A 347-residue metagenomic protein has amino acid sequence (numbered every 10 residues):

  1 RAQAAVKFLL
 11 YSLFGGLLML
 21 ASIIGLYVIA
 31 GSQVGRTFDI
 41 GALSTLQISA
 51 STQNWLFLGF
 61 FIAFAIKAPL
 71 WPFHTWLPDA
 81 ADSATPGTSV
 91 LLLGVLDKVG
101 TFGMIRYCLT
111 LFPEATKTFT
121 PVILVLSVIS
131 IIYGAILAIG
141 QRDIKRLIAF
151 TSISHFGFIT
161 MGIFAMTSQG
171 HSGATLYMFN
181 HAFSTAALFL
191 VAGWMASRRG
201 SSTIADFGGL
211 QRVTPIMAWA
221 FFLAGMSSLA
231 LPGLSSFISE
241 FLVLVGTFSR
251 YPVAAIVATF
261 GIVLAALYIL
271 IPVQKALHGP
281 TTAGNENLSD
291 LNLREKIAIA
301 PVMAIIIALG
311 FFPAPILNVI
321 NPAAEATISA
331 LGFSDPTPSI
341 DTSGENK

Functional and structural regions predicted by a protein language model:
R1-L17, A81, T85, G94-V95 (+2 more regions): Internal transmembrane alpha-helices of multipass membrane proteins
Q3, L10, L17-H74, D79 (+6 more regions): Juxtamembrane/interfacial segments at transmembrane-helix boundaries in multi-pass membrane proteins
A4-K7, A84-G94, S202-W219, A255-G261: Membrane-interface alpha-helices at helix entry/exit sites of multi-pass transporters
L9-L13, V90-D97, I148-I153, A174-A182 (+4 more regions): Transmembrane helix-bundle signature of multi-pass membrane transporters/permeases
S12-G15, T52-A63, L124-V125, A174-A187 (+1 more regions): Alpha-helical transmembrane segments
L20-Y27, T101, I105, I132-A135 (+3 more regions): Alpha-helical transmembrane segments of polytopic integral membrane proteins, especially the permease/helical cores
W71, T185-F189, I256-N287: Predominantly late transmembrane helices and immediately cytosolic-facing juxtamembrane segments
E295-P313: Internal/C-terminal transmembrane anchor helices
